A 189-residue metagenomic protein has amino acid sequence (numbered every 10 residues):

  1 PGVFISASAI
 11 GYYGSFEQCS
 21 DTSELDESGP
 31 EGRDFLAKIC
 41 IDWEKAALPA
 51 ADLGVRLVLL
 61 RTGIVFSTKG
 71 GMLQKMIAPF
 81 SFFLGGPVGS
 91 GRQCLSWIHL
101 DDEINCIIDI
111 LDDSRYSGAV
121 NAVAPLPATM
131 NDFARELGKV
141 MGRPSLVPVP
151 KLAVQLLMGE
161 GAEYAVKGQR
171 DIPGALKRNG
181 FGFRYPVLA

Functional and structural regions predicted by a protein language model:
P1-D34: Conserved Rossmann-fold NAD(P)-dependent oxidoreductase catalytic core, especially the SDR/UDP-sugar
E17, L53-V55, F66-K75, I110-V120: Glycine/proline-rich active-site loop of Rossmann-fold NAD(P)-dependent oxidoreductases
P30-L60: Active-site Tyr-X1-5-Lys
G32-L36, G63-G70, S90-L100: Glycine-rich "substrate-gating" loop/helix at the edge of Rossmann-like oxidoreductase active sites
I77-G85, Q93-P127: Alpha-helical substrate-binding/gating segment
I110-E160: Mid/C-terminal beta-alpha module of Rossmann-like enzyme folds, strongest in SDR-family dehydrogenases/epimerases
E163-A189: C-terminal amphipathic/interface module of NAD(P)-dependent oxidoreductases and related NAD-binding regulators
